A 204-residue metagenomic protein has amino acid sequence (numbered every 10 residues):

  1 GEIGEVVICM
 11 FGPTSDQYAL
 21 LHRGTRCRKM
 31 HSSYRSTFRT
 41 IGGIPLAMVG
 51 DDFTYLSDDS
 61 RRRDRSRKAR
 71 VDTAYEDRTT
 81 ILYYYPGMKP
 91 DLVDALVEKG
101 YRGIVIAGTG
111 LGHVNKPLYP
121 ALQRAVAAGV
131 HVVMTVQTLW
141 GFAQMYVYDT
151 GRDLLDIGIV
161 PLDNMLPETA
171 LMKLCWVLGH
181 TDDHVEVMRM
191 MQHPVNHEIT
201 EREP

Functional and structural regions predicted by a protein language model:
G1, I41, D77, G87 (+6 more regions): Conserved active-site and cofactor/substrate-binding residues in soluble primary-metabolism enzymes
G1-C27, P161, D183-M188: Short, glycine-/small-residue-rich phosphate/pyrophosphate-handling segment
V7-G12, Y83, A107, T135-V136: Short beta-strand segments
C9, A47-V49, Y83, L155 (+1 more regions): Residues in well-ordered beta-strands of folded domains
S15, M88, G141: Flexible, glycine-rich phosphate/dinucleotide-binding loops and adjacent beta-alpha linkers at cofactor/substrate
Y18-I106, P194-P204: Accessory alpha-helical/coil subdomains and C-terminal extensions that flank or cap enzyme catalytic cores
G108-P204: C-terminal non-catalytic interaction/assembly regions of soluble proteins
